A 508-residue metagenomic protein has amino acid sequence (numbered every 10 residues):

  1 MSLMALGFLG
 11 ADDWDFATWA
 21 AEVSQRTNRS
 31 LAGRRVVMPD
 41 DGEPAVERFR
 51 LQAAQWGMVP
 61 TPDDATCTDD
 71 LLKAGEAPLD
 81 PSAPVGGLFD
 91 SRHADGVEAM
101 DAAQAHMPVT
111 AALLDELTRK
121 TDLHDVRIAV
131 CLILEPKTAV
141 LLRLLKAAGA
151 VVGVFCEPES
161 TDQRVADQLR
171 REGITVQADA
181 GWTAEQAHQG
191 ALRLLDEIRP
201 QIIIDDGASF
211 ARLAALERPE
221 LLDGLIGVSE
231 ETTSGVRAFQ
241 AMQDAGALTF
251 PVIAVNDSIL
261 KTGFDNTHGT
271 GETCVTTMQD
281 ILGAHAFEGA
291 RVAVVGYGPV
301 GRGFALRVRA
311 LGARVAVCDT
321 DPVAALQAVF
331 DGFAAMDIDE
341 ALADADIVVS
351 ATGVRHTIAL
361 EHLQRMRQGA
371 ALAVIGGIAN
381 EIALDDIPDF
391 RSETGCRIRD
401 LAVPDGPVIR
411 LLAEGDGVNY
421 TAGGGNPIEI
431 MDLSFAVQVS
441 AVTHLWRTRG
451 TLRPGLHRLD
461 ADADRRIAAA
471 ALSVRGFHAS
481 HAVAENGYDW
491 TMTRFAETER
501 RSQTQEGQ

Functional and structural regions predicted by a protein language model:
S2-G33, W56, S82-L114, H124-E135 (+2 more regions): Adenosine-phosphate binding glycine-rich loop
V37-P39, V130, A293-V294, V317: Hydrophobic Val/Ile/Leu positions in short beta-strands of Rossmann-like dinucleotide-binding domains
P39-G42, V46-A65, C156-V165, A310-D331: NAD(P)-binding Rossmann-fold cofactor-contacting core
D41-G42, G296-G298: Glycine-rich Rossmann-fold phosphate-binding loop(s) that bind the pyrophosphate of adenine dinucleotide cofactors
P44-A45, K137, V300: Hydrophobic/small residue at the entry helix of a nucleotide-binding pocket
G57-A77, F330-A345: Short acidic low-complexity segments
A77-S91, D205, P219-S234, V354 (+2 more regions): ADP-ribose/adenylate-binding Rossmann-like module
D80-P81, A112-D122, A208-R212, L216 (+3 more regions): Rossmann-fold NAD(P) dinucleotide-binding segment
